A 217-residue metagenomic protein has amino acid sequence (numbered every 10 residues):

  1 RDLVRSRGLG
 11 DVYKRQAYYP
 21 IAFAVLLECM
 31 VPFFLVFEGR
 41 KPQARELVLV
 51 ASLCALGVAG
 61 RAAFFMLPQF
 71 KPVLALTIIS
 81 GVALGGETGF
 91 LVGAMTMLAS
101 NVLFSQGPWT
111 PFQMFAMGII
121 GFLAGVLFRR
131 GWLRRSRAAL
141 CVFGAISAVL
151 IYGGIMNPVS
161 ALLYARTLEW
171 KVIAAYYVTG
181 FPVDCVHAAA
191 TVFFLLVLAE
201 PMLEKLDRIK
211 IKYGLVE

Functional and structural regions predicted by a protein language model:
D2-Y13: Single conserved hydrophobic/aromatic residue that forms the stacking wall/gate of nucleotide- or nucleobase-binding
K14-A22: Interfacial loop-to-helix junctions that mark the boundaries of transmembrane helices in multi-pass membrane
F23-F34, V92, T110-A161: Short helix-perturbing small/polar motifs within transmembrane alpha-helices
L27-Q43, L47, A51: Helix-loop-helix hairpins and the membrane-proximal interhelical loops of multi-pass alpha-helical transport proteins
P32-L35, V73-G89, L123-L127: Generic transmembrane alpha-helix motif of multi-pass integral membrane proteins
A59-L74, A94-F128: Interfacial aromatic-anchored transmembrane helix boundaries in multi-pass membrane proteins
A174-F194: Individual transmembrane alpha-helices with interfacial aromatic-anchor signatures
E204-E217: Short, charged juxtamembrane terminal tails flanking transmembrane helices
